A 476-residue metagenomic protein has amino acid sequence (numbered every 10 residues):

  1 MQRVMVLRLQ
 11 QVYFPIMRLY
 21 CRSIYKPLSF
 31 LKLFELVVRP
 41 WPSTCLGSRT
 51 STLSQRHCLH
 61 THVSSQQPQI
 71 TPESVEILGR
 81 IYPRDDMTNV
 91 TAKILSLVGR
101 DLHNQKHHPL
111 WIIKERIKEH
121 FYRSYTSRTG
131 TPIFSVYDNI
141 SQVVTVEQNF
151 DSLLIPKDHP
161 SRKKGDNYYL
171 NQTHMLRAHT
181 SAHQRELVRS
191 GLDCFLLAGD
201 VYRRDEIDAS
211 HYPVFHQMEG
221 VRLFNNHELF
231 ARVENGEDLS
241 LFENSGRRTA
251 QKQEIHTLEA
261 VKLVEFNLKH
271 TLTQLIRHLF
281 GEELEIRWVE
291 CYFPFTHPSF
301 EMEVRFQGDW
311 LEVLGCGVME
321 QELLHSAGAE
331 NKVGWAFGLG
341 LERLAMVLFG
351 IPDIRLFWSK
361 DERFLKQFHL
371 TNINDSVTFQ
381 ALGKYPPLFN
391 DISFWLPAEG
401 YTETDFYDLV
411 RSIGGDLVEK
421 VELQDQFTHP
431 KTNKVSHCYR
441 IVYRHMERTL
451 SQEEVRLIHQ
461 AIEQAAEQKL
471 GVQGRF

Functional and structural regions predicted by a protein language model:
Q2-R8, R18-W41, G47-L223, W310-L324 (+3 more regions): Class II aminoacyl-tRNA synthetase-like tRNA-binding/catalytic domains
N104-H108, V146, I155, R162-K163 (+5 more regions): Prokaryote-biased recognition of long, low-complexity C-terminal linker/tail segments that are poorly structured
I112-F121, T180-H183, G199, H270-E312: Positively charged, Gly/Ser-enriched RNA/tRNA-binding surfaces
R123-S127, S190-L192, H227-L229, Q274-L284: Secondary-structure boundary elements
R222-R232: Short regulatory "switch" loops immediately downstream of catalytic or recognition motifs within protein catalytic
A231-E234, Q452-E454: Short, charged, solvent-exposed linker or helix-capping segments at domain edges/interfaces that act as flexible hinges
E265, G281-F476: A carboxyl-terminal module marker
